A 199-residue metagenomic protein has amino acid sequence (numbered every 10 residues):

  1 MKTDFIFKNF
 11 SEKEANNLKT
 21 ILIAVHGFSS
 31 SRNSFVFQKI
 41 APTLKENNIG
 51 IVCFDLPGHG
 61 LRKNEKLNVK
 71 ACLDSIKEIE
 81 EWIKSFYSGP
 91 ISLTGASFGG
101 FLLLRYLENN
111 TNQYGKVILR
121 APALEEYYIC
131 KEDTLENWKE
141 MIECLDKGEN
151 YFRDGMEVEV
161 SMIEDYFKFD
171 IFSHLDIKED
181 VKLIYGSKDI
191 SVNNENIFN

Functional and structural regions predicted by a protein language model:
M1-E14: A short loop-to-beta-strand scaffold at the N-terminal edge of the catalytic core in hydrolase folds
L18-G27: Short beta-strand element of the alpha/beta-hydrolase
S29-A41, E195: The serine-hydrolase catalytic nucleophile loop
F37, A41-K63: Conserved alpha/beta-hydrolase
H59-Y87: Catalytic nucleophile-loop/oxyanion-hole region of alpha/beta-hydrolase and closely related hydrolase-like folds
L93-G95, R120: Short beta-strand immediately N-terminal to the catalytic nucleophile in serine-hydrolase-like folds
G95-L103: Gly/Ala-rich beta-loop-alpha elbow adjacent to hydrolase catalytic centers
Q113-N199: The alpha/beta-hydrolase serine catalytic core
